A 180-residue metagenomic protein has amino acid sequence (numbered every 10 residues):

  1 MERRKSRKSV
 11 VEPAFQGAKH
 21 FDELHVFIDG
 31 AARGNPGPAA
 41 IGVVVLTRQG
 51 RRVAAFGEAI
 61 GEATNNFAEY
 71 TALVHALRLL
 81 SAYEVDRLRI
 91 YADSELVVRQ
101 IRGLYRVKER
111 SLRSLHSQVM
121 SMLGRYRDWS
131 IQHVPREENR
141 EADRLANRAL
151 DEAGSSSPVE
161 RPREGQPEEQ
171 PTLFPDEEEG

Functional and structural regions predicted by a protein language model:
M1-L24, R51-A55, A59, S81-V85 (+3 more regions): Intrinsically disordered, low-complexity regions
S6-V10, E23-F27, T71, S111-H116: Short amphipathic alpha-helical surface micro-motifs
R7-K8, P38, G42, V98 (+1 more regions): Low-complexity, intrinsically disordered short peptide segments enriched in small/polar/basic residues
P13-F67, T71, H75-D86: RNase H-like nuclease fold core
H20, Q49, A63, V98 (+2 more regions): Short linear sequence motifs
A31-N35, V74-A149: RNase H catalytic domain
